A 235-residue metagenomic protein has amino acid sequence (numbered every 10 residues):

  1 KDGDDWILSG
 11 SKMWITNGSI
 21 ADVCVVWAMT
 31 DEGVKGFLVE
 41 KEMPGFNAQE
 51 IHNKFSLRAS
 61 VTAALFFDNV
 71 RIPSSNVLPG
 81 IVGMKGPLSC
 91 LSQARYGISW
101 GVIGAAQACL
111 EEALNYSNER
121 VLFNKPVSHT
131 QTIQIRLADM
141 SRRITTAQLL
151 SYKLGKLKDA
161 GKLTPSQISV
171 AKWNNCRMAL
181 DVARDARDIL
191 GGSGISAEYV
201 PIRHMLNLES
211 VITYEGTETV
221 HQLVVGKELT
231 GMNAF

Functional and structural regions predicted by a protein language model:
D2-D4, M29-G33, K41-P44, D68-S75 (+2 more regions): Short loop segments at secondary-structure junctions
D2-W6, A64-F66, G80, G86-F235: Alpha-helical interface subdomain recognition
D4, N17-A21, R58-S60, P79-G80: Short glycine/proline-enriched turns and hinge-like loops at secondary-structure junctions
D5, S9-Q49: A short core secondary-structure module
I20-A21, D31-E32, S60-T62, L206-N207: Short, solvent-exposed loop/turn segments at the edges of secondary structure
G36, A48-E50, P73-I81: Short, charged, solvent-exposed linker or helix-capping segments at domain edges/interfaces that act as flexible hinges
E42-R71: Flexible, small-/acidic-enriched active-site or ligand-binding loops
K54-L57, N76, K158: Short, small-residue-enriched loops and turns at beta-alpha junctions that line or gate enzyme active sites
